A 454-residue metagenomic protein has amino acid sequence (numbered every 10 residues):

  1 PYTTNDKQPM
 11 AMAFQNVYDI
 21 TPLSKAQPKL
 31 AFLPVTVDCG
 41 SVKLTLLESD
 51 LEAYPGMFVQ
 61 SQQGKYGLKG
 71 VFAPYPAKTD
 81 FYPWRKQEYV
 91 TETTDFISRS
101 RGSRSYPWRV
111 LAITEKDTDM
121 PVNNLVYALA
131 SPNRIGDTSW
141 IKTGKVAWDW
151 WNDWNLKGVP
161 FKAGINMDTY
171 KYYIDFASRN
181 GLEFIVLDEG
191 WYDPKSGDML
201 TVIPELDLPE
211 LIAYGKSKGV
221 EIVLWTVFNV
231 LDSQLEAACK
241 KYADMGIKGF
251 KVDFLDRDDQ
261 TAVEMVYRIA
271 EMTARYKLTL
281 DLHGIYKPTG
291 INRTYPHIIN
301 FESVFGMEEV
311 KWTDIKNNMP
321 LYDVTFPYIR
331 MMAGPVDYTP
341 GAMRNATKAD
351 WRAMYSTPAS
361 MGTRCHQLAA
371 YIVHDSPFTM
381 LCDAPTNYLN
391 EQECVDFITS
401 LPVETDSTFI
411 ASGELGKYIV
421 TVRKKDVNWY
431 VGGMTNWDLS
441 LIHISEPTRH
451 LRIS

Functional and structural regions predicted by a protein language model:
P1-A128, N133: N-terminal accessory beta-strand-rich subdomains and adjacent acidic, glycine-rich linkers that precede catalytic cores
G102-F176, N180, F184: An acidic-aromatic substrate-binding cleft motif
A177, L280, V373, V431: Conserved, mostly hydrophobic/aromatic
E183, K248, T379: Short acidic/polar active-site loop segments enriched in Thr and Asp
D188-T363: Aromatic- and carboxylate-enriched substrate-binding clefts and catalytic-loop regions of carbohydrate-active enzymes
T357, H366-F378, C382-P385: Catalytic domains of carbohydrate-active enzymes that cleave complex glycans
D383-Y430, M434-N436, S454: Glycan-recognition and catalytic regions of carbohydrate-active enzymes
H443-I453: Single conserved hydrophobic/aromatic residue that forms the stacking wall/gate of nucleotide- or nucleobase-binding
